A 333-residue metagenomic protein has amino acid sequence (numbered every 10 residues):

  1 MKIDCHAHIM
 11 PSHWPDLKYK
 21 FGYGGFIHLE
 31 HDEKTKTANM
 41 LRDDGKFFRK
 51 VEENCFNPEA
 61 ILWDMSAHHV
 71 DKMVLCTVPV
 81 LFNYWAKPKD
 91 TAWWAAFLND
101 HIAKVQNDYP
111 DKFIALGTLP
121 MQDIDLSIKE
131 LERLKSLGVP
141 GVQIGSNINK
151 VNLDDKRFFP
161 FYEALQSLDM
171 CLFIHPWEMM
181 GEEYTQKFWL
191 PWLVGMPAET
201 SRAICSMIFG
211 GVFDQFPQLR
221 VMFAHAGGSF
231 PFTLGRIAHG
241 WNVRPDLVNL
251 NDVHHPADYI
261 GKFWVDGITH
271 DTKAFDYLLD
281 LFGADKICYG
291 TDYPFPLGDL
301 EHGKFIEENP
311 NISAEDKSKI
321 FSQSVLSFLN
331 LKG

Functional and structural regions predicted by a protein language model:
M1, C5, S12-K72, D100-D108 (+6 more regions): Mid-to-C-terminal alpha-helical segments outside catalytic/metal-binding sites
K2-S12, F161, L172-P176: Histidine-centered catalytic micro-motifs
I3-C5, M73-L75, I114-G117, V142-I144 (+4 more regions): Hydrophobic faces of well-ordered beta-strands that scaffold small-molecule active sites in alpha/beta enzyme cores
H8, N149, W177-E178, G227 (+1 more regions): Catalytic metal-binding/acid-base residues of hydrolase active sites
P11-E53, M180-A198, G240-I260: Active-site gating loops and adjacent loop-to-helix segments of metal-dependent hydrolytic enzymes
D71-M207: Active-site gating/metal-coordination segments in enzymes
I144, W189-S201, Q215, V221-H225 (+2 more regions): Active-site core of metal-dependent hydrolases
F209-G211, Q215-D258: Aromatic-lined glycan-binding groove of carbohydrate-active enzymes
